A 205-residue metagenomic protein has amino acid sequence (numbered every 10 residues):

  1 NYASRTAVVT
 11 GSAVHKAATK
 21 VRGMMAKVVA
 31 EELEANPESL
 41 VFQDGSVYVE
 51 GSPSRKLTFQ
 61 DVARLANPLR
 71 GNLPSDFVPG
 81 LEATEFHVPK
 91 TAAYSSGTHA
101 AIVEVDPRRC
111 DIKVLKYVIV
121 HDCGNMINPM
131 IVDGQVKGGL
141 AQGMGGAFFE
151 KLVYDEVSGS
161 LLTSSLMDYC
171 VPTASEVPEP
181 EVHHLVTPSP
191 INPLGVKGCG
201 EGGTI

Functional and structural regions predicted by a protein language model:
N1-I205: C-terminal catalytic domains of large/alpha subunits in multi-subunit enzymes
